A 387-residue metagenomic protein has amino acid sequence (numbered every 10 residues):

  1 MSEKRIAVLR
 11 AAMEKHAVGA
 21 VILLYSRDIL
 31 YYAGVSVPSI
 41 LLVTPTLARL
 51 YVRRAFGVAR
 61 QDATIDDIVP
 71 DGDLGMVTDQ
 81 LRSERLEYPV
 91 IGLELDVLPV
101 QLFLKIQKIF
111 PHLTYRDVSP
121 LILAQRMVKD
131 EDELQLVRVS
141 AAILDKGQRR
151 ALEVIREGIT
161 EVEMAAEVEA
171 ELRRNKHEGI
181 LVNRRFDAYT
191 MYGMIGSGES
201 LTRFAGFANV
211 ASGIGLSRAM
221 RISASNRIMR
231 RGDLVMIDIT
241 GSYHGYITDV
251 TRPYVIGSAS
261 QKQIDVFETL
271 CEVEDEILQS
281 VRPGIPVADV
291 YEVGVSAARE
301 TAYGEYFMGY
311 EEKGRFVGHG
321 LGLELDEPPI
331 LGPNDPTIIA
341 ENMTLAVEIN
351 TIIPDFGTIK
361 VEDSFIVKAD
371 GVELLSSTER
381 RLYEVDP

Functional and structural regions predicted by a protein language model:
M1-P387: Active-site neighborhoods and metal-handling regions in enzymes and metal-associated proteins
